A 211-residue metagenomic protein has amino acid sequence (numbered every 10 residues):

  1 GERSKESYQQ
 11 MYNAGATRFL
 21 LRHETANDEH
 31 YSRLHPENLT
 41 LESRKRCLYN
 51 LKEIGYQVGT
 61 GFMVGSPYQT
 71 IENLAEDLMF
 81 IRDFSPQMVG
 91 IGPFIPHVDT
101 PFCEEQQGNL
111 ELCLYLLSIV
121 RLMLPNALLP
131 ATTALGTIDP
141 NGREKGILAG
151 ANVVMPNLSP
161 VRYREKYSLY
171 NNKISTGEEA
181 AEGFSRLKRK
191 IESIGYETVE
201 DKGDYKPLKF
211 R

Functional and structural regions predicted by a protein language model:
G1, L20-R22, G59-M63, G90-G92 (+2 more regions): A cross-family glycoside hydrolase active-site/sugar-binding cleft signature
G1-G55, F62-S85, T100-E111: Conserved non-cysteine loop/helix-boundary elements of the Radical SAM core domain that shape
R82-R211: Auxiliary Fe-S-binding modules of radical SAM enzymes
